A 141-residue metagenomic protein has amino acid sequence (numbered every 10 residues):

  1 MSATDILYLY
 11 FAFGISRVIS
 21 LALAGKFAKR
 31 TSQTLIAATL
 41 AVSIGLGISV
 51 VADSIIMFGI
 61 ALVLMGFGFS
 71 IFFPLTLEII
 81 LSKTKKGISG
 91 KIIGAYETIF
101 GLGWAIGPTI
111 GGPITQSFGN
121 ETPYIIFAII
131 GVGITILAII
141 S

Functional and structural regions predicted by a protein language model:
A3, K86-Y96: Loop-to-transmembrane helix entry/capping segments in MFS-fold secondary transporters and related SLC/MFSD carriers
F11, I15, V63, G94-L102 (+1 more regions): Transmembrane alpha-helical cores of Major Facilitator Superfamily
I19-T31: Helix-to-loop junctions at the C-terminal end of transmembrane segments in multipass secondary transporters
F27-A28, P113-G119: Interfacial helix-cap and linker-helix signal at transmembrane-aqueous boundaries of multi-pass secondary transporters
Q33-I48: Structural signature of the two symmetry-related core transmembrane helices
I56-L64: Paired small-residue
I71-T84: Intracellular juxtamembrane helix-capping segments at the cytosolic ends of symmetry-related transmembrane helices
P123-I139: Symmetry-related core transmembrane helices of the 12-TM Major Facilitator Superfamily/SLC fold
